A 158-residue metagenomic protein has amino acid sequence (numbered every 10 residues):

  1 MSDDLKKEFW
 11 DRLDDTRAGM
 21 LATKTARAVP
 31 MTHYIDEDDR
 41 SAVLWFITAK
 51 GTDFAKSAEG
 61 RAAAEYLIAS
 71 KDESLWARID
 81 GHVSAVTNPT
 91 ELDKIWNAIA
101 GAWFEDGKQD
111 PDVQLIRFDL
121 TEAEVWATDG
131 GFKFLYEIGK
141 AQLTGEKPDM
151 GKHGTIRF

Functional and structural regions predicted by a protein language model:
M1-A22, L143, K152-H153, F158: Extreme N-terminal tail/first-helix region
D3-L5, T48-D53, A100: Charged, amphipathic alpha-helical segments
L13-R17, G60-A62, D119-T121, D149-G151: A short, compositionally biased
D14, A26, K108-P111: Short solvent-exposed loop/turn micro-motifs enriched in small/polar/acidic residues
R17-K50, A55-E59, A64-S70, W76-I79: Short beta-strand segments
G19, V83-S84, A123-E124: Short beta-strand segments in beta-sandwich/barrel cores
D53-L120: Short, structured beta-strand-loop surface elements
Q109-F158: C-terminal edge-of-domain segments
